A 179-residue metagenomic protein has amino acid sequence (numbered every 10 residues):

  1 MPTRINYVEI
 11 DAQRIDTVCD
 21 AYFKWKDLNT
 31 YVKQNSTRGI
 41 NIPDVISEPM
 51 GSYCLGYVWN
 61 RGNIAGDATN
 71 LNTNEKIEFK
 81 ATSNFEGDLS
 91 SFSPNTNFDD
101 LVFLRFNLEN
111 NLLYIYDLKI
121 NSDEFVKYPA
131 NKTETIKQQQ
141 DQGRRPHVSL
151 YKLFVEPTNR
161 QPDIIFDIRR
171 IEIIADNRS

Functional and structural regions predicted by a protein language model:
M1-S179: Nucleic-acid endonuclease domains
